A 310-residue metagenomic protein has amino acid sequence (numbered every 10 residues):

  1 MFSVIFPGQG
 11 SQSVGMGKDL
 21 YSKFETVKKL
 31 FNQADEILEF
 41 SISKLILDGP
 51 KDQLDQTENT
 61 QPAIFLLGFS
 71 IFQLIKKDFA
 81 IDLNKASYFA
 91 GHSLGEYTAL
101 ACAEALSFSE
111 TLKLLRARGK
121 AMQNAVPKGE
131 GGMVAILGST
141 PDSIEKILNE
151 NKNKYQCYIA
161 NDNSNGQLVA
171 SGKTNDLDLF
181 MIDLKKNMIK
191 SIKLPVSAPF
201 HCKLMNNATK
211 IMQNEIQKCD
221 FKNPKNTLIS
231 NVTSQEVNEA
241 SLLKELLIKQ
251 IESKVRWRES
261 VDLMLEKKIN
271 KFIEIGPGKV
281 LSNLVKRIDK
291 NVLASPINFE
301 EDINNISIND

Functional and structural regions predicted by a protein language model:
M1-I144, K271-E301: FabD-like malonyl-/acyl-CoA
G10-S11, L38, A103-E252: Alpha/beta catalytic cores of group-transfer enzymes, especially the acyltransferase/condensing modules of polyketide
T26, L67, D176, I211 (+1 more regions): Charged catalytic carboxylate motif
C202, G276, I306: Catalytic histidine-centered segment of alpha/beta-hydrolase-like enzymes
T233, L293-D310: Short, flexible loop segments at boundaries between secondary-structure elements
V255-L263: A short, well-structured juxtamembrane/interface segment
L265-K268: Non-catalytic positions within long, well-ordered alpha-helices that form the structural scaffold/packing of enzyme
